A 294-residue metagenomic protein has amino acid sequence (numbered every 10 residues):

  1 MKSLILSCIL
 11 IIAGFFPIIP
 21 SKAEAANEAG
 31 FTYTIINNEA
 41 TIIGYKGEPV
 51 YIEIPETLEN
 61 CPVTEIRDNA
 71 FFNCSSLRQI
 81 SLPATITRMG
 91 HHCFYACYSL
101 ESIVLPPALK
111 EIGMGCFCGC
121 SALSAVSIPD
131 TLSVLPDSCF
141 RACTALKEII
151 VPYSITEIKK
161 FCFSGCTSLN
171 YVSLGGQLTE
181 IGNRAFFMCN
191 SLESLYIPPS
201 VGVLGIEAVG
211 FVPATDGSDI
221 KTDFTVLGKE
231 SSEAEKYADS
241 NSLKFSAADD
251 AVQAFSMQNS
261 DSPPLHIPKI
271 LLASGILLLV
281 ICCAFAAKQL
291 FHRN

Functional and structural regions predicted by a protein language model:
M1-I11, L272-S274: Sec-dependent N-terminal signal peptides
A13-K22: C-terminal segment of classical bacterial N-terminal signal peptides
A23-E28: Boundary at the C-terminal end of the N-terminal hydrophobic targeting segment
G30-E39, G47-E65, S75-R88, Y98-E111 (+6 more regions): Structural signature of tandem-repeat unit edges
R67-A70, G90-C93, G113-C118, P136-C139 (+3 more regions): Consensus positions within tandem repeat domains that build extended binding/scaffold surfaces
F224, K236-L265: C-terminal low-complexity, Ser/Thr- and acidic/Pro-rich disordered "stalk" regions positioned immediately N-terminal
S260-I276: Juxtamembrane/start-of-transmembrane alpha-helix segments at the extracytoplasmic/lumenal side of membrane anchors
L279-N294: C-terminal membrane-anchoring or membrane-association module
